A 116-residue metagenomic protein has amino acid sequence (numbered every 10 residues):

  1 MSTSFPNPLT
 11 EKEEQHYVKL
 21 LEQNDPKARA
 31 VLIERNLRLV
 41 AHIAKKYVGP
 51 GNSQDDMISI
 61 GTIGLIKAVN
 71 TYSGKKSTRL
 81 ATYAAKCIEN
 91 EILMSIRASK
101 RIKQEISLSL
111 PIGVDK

Functional and structural regions predicted by a protein language model:
M1-R101: Alpha-helical promoter-recognition and RNA polymerase-docking modules of transcription initiation factors, dominated by
I92-K116: Charged, low-cysteine interdomain linkers and short loop/connector segments that bridge structured helical modules
